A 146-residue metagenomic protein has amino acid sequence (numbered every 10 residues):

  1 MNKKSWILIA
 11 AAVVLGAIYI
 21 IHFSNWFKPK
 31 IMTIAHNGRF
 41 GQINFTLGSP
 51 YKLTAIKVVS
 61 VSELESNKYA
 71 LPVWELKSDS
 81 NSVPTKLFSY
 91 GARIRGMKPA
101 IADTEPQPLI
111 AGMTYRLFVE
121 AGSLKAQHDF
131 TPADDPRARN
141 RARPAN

Functional and structural regions predicted by a protein language model:
K4-H22: Hydrophobic membrane-insertion alpha-helices, especially the h-region of bacterial N-terminal signal peptides
I9, G16, L64, S80 (+1 more regions): Alpha-helical interaction segments
Y19-A70, D129-N146: N-terminal non-catalytic regions of secreted/periplasmic and cell-surface proteins
E65-T104: Extended, solvent-exposed segments with strong compositional bias
T104-A111, R137-R139: Short beta-strand segments and strand-loop junctions that repeat across beta-rich extracellular domains
Q107-L109, T114-P132: Short, exposed beta-strand-loop hairpins at the edges of beta-sheets in extracellular/periplasmic proteins
